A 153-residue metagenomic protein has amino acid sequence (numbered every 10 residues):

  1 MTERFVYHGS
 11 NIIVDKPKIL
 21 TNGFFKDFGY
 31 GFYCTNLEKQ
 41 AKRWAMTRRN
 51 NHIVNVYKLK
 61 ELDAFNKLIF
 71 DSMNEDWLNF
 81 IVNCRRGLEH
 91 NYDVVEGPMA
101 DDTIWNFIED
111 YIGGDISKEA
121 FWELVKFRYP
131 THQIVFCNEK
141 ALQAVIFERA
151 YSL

Functional and structural regions predicted by a protein language model:
T2, D27, T47-I53, K58-L153: Conserved NAD+-utilizing ADP-ribose enzyme module
E3-K26: Short aromatic-glycine-(Arg/Gly/Cys) micro-motifs in beta-strand/loop hairpins
V6-H8, Y33-C34, N55-K58: Short, conserved beta-strand segments within well-ordered enzyme catalytic domains that often line or immediately flank
V14-K16, A41, N66: A broad, structure-centric signal for solvent-exposed, well-ordered loop/edge residues that line or flank functional
K16-N22, T35, V82, R86: A generic structural signal for ordered alpha-helices
G23-T47: Extended catalytic/binding region for NAD+/ADP-ribose chemistry, centered on the ART fold
